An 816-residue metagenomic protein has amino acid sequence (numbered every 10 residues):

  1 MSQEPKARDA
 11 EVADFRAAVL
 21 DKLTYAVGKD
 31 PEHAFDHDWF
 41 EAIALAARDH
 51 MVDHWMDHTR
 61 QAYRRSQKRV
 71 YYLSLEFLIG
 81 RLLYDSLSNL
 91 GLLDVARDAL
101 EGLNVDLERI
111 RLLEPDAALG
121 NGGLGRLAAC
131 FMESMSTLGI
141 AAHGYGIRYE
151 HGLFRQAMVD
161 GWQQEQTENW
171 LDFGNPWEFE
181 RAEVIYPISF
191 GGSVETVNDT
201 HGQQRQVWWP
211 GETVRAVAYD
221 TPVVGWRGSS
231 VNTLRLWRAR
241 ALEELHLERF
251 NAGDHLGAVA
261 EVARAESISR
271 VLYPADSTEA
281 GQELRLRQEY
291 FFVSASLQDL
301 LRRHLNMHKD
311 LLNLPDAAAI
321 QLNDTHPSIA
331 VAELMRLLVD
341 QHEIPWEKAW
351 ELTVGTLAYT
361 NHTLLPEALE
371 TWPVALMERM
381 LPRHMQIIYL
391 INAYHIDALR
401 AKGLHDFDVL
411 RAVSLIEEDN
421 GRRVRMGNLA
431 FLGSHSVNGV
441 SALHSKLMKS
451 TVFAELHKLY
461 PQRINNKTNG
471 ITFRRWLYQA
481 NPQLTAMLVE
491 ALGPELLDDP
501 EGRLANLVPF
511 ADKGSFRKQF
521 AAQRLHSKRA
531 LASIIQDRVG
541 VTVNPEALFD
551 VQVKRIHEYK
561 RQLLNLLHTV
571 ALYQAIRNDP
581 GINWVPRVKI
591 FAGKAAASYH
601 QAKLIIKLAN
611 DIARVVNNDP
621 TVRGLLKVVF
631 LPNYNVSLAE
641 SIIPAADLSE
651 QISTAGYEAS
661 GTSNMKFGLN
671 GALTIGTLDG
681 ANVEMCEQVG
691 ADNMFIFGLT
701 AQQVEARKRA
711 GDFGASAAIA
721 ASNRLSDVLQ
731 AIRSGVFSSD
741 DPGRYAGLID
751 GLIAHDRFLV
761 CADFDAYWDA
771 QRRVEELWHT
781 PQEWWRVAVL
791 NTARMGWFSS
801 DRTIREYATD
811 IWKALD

Functional and structural regions predicted by a protein language model:
M1-D816: A conserved ligand/cofactor-binding region detector
